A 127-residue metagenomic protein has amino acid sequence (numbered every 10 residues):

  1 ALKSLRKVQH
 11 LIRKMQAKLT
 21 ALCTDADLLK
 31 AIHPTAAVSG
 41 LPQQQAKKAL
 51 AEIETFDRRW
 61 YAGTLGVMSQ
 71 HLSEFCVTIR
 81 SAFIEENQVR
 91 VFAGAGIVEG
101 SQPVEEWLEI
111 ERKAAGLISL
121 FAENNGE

Functional and structural regions predicted by a protein language model:
A1-A51, A122-N125: Contiguous alpha-helical scaffold segments within structured protein domains that host functional hotspots
A36-Q45, A49-E127: Glycine-rich, small/acidic residue-mixed loop/short-helix segments
